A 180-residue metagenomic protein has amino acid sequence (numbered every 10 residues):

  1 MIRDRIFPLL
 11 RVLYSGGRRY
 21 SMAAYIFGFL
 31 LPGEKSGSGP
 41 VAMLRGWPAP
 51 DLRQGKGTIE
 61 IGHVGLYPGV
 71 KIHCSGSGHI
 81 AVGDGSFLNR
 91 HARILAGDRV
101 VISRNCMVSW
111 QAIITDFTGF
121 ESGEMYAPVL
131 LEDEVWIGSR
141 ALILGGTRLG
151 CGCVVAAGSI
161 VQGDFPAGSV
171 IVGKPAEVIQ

Functional and structural regions predicted by a protein language model:
M1-T115, E132-E134, A141, C151 (+2 more regions): Domain-scale signature associated with acetyltransferase and cell-envelope carbohydrate enzymes
T118-F120: Acidic/polar low-complexity surface segments
S122-E134: Glycine-rich NAD(P)-binding loop of Rossmann-like domains
G145, G163: Conserved coupling/switch loop of ABC ATPases
L149, V161: Hydrophobic/aromatic residue at the end of a short beta strand that borders the catalytic acidic motif
V154-A156, I160, G168: A generic "structured core" feature
